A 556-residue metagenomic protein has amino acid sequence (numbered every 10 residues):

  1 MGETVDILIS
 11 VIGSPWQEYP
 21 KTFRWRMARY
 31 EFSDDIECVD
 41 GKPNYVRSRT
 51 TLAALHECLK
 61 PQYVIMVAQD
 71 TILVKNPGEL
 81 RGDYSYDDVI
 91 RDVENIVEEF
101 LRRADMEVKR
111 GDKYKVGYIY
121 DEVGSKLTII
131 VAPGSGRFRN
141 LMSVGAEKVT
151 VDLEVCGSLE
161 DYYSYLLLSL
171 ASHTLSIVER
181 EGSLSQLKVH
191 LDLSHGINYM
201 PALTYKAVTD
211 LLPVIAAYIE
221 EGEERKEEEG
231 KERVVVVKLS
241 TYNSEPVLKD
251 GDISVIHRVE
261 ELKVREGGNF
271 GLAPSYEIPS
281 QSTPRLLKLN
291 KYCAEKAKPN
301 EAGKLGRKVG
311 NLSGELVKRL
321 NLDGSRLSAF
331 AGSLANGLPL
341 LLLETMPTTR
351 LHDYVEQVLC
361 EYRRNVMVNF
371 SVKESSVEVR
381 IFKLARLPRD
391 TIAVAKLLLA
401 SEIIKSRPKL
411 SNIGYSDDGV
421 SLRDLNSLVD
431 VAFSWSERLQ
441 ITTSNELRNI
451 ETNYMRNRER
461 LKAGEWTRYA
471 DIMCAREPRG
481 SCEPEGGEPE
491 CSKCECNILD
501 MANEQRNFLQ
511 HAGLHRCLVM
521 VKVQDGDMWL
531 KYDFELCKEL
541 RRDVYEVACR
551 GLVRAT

Functional and structural regions predicted by a protein language model:
M1-L187, L203, T209-T556: Long, low-complexity, Lys/Arg-enriched
K188-D192: Short helix/strand-bridging catalytic loops that position acidic/His residues to coordinate divalent metals and engage
L193-P201: Acidic, metal-coordinating catalytic cores used for nucleic-acid/nucleotide bond scission and strand-transfer chemistry
